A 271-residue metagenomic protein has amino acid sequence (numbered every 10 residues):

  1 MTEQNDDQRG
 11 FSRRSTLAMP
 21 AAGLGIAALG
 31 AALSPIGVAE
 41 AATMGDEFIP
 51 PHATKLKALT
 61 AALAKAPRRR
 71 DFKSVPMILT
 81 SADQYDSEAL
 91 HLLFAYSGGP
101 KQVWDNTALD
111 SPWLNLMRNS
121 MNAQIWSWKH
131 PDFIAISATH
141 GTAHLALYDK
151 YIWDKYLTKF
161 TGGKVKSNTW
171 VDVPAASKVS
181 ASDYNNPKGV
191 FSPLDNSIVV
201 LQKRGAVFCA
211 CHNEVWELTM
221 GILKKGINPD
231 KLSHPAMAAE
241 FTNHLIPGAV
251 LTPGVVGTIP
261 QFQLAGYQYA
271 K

Functional and structural regions predicted by a protein language model:
M1-F11: N-terminal secretory signal peptides
F11-V38: N-terminal export leaders
A31-D86, L92-L93: C-terminal segment of N-terminal export signals and the immediately downstream linker at the start of the mature
P35, L223-K271: Glycine-rich, aromatic-bearing surface loops/beta-hairpins
L90-T107: Acidic/histidine-rich, surface-exposed loop or edge segments in extracytoplasmic proteins
P112-W128: Histidine-anchored nucleotide/phosphate-binding helix
H130-I152: Acidic helix-start/capping segments at beta-turn-to-alpha-helix junctions
L157-D183: A glycine-rich helix N-cap at a beta->alpha junction
